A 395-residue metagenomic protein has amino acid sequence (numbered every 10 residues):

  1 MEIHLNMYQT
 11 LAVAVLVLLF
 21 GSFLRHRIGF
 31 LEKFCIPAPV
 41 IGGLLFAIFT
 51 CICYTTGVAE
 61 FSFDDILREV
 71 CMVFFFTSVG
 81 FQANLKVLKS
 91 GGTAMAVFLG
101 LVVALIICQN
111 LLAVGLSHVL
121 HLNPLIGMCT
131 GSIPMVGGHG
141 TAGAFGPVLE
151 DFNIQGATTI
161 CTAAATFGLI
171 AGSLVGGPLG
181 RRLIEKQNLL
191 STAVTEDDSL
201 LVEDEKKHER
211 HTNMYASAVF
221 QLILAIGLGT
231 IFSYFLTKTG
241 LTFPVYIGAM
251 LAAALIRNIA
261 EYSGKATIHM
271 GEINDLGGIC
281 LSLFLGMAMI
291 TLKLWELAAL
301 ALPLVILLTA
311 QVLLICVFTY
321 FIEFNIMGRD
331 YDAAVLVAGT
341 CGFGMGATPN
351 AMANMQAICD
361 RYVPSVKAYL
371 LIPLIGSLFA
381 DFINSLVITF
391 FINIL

Functional and structural regions predicted by a protein language model:
E2-L16, S62-F75, L125-S132, G240-A252 (+3 more regions): Structural signature of hydrophobic alpha-helical transmembrane segments
V17, L44-C51, D64-G92, L251-A260 (+1 more regions): Hydrophobic transmembrane alpha-helices of secondary-active transporters and Na+-translocating membrane complexes
V17-L18, L169-Y262: Membrane-embedded hairpin module used as a gating/binding unit in multi-pass transport and secretion proteins
F20-E32, S78-S90, L179, L255-M270 (+1 more regions): C-terminal ends of transmembrane helices
L24-V40, T55-G57, F61, K186 (+2 more regions): Flexible hinge motifs at transmembrane-helix junctions and intramembrane kinks/re-entrant loops in multi-pass membrane
N84-V114, T166, V219-L222, D275 (+1 more regions): Entry/N-cap segments of selected transmembrane alpha helices and their immediately preceding amphipathic helices
G115-L122, A165-V202, L313, F321-Y331 (+1 more regions): Juxtamembrane and boundary regions of transmembrane helices in multi-pass small-molecule transporters and channels
L116-G156, I160, F167, L179 (+2 more regions): Alpha-helical membrane segments and immediately flanking helix-loop junctions that form or couple to the substrate/ion
